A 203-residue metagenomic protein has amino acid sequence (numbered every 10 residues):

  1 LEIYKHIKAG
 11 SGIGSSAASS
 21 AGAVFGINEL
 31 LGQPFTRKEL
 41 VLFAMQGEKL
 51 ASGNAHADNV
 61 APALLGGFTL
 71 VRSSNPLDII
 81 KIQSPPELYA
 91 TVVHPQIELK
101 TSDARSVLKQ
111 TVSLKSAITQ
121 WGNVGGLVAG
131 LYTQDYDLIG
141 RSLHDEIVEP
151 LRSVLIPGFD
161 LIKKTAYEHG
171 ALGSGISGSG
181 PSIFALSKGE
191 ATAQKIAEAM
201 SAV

Functional and structural regions predicted by a protein language model:
L1-A9, L42-Q46: Glycine- and acidic-rich phosphate- and metal-coordinating loops
L1-I3, V93-P95, I183: A structural signal for short, well-ordered beta-strand segments
Y4, G140-L143, I176-S177: Short beta-strands and strand-loop turn motifs
H6, G10-A18: Gly/Ser-rich catalytic serine loop of serine hydrolases
S15-R37, L64-G66: DPxDG-like acidic metal-binding loop motif
T36-H169, L186-V203: ATP-dependent small-molecule kinase catalytic core of the GHMP/sugar-kinase superfamily and closely related
H169-G175: A short linear hydrophobic-aromatic micro-motif
I176-F184: Small/polar glycine-rich anion-binding or flexible loop at a beta-alpha turn
